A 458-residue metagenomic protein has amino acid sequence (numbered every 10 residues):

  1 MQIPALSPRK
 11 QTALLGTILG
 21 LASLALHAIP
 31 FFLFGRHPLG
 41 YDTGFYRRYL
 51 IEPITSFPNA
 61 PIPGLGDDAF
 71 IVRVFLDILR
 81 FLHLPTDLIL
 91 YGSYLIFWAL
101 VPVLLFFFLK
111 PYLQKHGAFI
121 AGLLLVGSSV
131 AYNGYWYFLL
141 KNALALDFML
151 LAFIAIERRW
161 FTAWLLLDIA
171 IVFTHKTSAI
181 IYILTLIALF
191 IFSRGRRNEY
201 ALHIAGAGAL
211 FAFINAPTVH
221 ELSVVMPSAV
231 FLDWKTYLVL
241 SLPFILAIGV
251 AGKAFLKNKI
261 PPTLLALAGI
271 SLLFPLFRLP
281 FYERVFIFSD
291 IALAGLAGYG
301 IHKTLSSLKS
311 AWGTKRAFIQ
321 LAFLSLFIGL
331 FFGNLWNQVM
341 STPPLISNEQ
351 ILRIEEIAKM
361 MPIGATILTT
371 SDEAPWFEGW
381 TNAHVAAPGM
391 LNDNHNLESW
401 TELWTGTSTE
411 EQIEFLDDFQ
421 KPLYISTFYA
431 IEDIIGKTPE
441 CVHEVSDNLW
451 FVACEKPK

Functional and structural regions predicted by a protein language model:
M1-P30, L321-A322: Start-transfer (signal-anchor) and selected internal transmembrane alpha helices of multi-pass inner/ER membrane
L6-K10, S193-L202, A247-A268, F277 (+2 more regions): Membrane-interface helix-loop-helix junctions at transmembrane boundaries of multi-pass membrane enzymes, predominantly
T17, S23, F70, F327-K458: Extracytoplasmic
A25-D147, I367: Active-site lumenal/periplasmic loops and adjacent helix-entry segments of GT-C-fold, multi-pass membrane
H27-D42, A60, L65-A69, L140-K141 (+3 more regions): Transmembrane catalytic cores of multi-pass membrane glycosyltransferases and polysaccharide-assembly enzymes
L144, M149-A163, A254: Membrane-interface transmembrane helices that cradle and orient dolichyl/undecaprenyl
I181, P280-K309, R316: Hydrophobic/aromatic-rich transmembrane helices and adjacent perimembrane loops
L202-A209, H302-L335: Signature aromatic-anchored transmembrane alpha helix within multi-pass, membrane-resident enzymes that catalyze glycan
